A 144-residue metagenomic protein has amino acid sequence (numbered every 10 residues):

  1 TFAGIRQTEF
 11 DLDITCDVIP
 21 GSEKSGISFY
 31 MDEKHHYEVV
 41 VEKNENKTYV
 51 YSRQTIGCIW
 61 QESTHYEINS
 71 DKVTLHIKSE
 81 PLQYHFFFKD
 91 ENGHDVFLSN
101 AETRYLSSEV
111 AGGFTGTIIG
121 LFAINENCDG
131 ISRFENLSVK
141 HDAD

Functional and structural regions predicted by a protein language model:
T1-D144: Extracellular glycan-recognition regions
